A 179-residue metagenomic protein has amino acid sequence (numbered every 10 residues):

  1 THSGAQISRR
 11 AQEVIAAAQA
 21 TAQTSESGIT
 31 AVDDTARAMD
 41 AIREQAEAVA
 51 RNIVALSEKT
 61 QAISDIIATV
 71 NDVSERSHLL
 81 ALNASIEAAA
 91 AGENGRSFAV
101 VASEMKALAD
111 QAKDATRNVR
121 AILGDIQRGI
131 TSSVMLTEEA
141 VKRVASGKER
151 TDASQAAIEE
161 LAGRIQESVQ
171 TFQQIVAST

Functional and structural regions predicted by a protein language model:
T1-I7, Q23, T30, D34-L79 (+1 more regions): Parallel, heptad-repeat alpha-helical coiled-coil signal-transduction segments
A11: Polyanion-engaging groove/track-forming segments
A20: Nucleotide-state sensing region of NTPase/ATPase domains
T179: Glycine-rich beta-alpha junction loops
